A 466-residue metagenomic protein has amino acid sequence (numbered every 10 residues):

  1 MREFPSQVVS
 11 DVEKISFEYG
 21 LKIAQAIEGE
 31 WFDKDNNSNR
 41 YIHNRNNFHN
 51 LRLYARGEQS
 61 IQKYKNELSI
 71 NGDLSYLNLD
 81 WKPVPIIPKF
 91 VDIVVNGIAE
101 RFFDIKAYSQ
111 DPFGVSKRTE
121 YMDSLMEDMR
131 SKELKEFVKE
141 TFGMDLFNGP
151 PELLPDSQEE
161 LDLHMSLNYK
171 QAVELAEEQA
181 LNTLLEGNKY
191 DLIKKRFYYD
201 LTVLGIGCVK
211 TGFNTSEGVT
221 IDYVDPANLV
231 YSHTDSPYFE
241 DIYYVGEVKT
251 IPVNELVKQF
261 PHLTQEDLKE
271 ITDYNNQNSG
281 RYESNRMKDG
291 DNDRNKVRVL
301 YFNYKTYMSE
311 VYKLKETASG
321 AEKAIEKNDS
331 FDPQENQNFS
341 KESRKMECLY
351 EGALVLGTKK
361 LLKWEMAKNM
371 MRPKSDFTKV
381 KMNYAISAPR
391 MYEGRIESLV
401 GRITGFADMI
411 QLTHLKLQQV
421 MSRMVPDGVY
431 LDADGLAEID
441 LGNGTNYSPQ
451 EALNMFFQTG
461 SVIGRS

Functional and structural regions predicted by a protein language model:
M1-Y350, G357-L362: Extended, helix-rich architectural segments
A318-S466: Extended, charged amphipathic alpha-helical segments
